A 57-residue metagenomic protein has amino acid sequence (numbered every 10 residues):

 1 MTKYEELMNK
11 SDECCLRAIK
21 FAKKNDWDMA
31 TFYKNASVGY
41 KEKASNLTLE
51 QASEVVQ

Functional and structural regions predicted by a protein language model:
M1-N9: Short, charge/polar-rich alpha-helical segments
K10-Q57: Short, charge-rich amphipathic interface segments used for partner binding and complex assembly
